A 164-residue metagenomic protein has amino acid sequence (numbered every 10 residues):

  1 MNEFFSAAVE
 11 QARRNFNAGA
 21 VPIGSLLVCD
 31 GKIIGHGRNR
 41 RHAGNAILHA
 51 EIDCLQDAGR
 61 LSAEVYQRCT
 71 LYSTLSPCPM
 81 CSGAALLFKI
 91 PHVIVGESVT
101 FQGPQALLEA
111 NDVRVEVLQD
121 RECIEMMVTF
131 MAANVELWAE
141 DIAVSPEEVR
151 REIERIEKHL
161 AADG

Functional and structural regions predicted by a protein language model:
M1-N15, L86-G164: Zinc-dependent deaminase
V21, V65-Q67, K89: Short loop/turn motifs at secondary-structure junctions
I23-G31: Short beta-strand scaffold segments in enzyme catalytic cores
A43-D53: A short, polar/charged loop-to-alpha-helix boundary motif
L48, L71-P91: Local cysteine-cluster metal-coordination motifs and their immediate loop/turn environment, predominantly Fe-S cluster
E51-L75: Mobile, glycine- and charge-enriched loop segments and immediately flanking short secondary-structure elements within
